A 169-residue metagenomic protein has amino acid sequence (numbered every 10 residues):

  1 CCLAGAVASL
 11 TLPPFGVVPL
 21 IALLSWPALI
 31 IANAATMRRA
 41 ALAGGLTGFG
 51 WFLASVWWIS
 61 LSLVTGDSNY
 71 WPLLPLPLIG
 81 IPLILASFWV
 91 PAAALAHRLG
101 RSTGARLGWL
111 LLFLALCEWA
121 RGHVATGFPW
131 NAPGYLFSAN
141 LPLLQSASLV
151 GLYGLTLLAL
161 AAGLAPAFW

Functional and structural regions predicted by a protein language model:
C1-W169: Membrane-embedded alpha-helical bundles of multi-pass enzymes that act on lipidic or dolichyl-linked glycan substrates
